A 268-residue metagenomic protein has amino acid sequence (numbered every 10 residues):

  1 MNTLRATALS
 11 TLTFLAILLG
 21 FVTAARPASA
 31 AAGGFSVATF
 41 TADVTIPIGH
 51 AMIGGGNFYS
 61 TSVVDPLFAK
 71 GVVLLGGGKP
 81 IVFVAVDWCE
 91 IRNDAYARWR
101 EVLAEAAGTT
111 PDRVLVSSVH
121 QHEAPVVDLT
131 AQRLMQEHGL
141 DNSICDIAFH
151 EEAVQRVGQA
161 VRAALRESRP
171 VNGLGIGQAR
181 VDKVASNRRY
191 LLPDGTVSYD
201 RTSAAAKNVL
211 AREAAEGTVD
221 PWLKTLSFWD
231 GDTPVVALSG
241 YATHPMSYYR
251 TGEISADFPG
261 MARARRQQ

Functional and structural regions predicted by a protein language model:
M1, V22, V184-A185: General helical secondary-structure elements
M1-T7: N-terminal secretory signal peptides that target proteins for export/translocation
S10-T23: Bacterial N-terminal signal peptides
T23-A30: Signal peptide processing junction and immediate N-terminal pro/mature segment of secreted/exported proteins
A31-Q268: Conserved beta-alpha junction segments in alpha/beta enzyme cores
